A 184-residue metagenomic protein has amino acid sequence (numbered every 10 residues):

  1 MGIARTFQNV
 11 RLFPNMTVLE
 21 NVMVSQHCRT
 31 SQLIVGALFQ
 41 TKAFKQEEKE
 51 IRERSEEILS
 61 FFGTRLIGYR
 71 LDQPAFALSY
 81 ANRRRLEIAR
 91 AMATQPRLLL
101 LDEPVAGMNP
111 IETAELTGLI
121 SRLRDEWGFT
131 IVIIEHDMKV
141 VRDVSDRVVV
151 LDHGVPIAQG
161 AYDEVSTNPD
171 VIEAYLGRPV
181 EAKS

Functional and structural regions predicted by a protein language model:
M1-S184: Glycine-rich phosphate-binding loops of nucleotide-dependent enzymes
